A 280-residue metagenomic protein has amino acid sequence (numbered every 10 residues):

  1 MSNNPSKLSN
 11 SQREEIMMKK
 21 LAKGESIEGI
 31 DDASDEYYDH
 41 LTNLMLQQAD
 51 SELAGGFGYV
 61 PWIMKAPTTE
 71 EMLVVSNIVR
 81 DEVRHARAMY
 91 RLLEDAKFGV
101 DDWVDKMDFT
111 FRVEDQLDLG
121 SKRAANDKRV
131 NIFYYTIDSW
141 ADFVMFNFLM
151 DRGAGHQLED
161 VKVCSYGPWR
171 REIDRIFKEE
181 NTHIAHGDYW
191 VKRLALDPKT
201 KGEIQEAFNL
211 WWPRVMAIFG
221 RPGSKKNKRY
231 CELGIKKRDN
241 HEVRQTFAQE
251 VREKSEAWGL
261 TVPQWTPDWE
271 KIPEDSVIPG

Functional and structural regions predicted by a protein language model:
S2-M17, V79-L119, G187-K192: Conserved alpha-helical segments that form or flank metal/cofactor-binding pockets of metalloenzymes
K23, S51-Y59, H85, M150-Q157 (+1 more regions): Amphipathic, well-ordered alpha-helical segments in soluble domains
S26-Q47, M107-N147, D197-P198, W211-K237: Acidic/His metal-coordination segments adjacent to aromatic residues that form catalytic metal sites in metalloenzymes
A33-S34, G55-N77, A154-W169: Helix-loop segments that flank and shape redox-cofactor active sites
Y37-Q48, A66-H85, S139-F143, P168-N181: Alpha-helical scaffold segments that form or flank carboxylate-/histidine-based iron centers
F98-A185: Active-site-proximal alpha-helical scaffolds that flank and shape metal-associated catalytic sites
G167-F219: A contiguous pocket-lining binding segment that forms or flanks enzyme active sites
K201-G280: Extended, helix-rich structural scaffolds rather than catalytic motifs
